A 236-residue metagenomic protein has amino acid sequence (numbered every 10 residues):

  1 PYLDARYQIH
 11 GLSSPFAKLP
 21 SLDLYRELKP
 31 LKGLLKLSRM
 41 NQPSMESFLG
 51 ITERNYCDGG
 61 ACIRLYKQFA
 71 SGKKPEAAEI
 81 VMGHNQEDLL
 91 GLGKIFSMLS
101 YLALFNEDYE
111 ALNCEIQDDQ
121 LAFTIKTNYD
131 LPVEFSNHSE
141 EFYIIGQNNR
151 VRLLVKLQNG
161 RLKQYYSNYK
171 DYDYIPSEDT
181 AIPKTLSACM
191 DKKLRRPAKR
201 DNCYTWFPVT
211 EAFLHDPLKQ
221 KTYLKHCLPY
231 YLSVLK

Functional and structural regions predicted by a protein language model:
P1-K236: DEDD superfamily 3′-5′ metal-dependent exonuclease/proofreading module
